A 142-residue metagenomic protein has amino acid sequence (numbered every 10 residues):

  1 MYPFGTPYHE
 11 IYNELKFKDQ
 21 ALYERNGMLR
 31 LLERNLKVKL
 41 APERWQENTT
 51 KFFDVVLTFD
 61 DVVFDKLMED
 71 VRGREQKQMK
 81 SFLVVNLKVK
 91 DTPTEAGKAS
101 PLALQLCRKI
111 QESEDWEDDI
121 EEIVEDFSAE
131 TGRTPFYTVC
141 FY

Functional and structural regions predicted by a protein language model:
M1-Y142: Short polar/charged helix/loop
